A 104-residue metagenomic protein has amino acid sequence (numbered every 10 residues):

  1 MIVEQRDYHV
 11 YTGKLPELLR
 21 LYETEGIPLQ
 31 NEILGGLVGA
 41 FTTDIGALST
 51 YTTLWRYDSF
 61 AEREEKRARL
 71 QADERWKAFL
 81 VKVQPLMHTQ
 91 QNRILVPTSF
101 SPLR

Functional and structural regions predicted by a protein language model:
I2, Y11, I33-T52, D58 (+1 more regions): Glycine-rich beta-strand-turn "strand-cap" elements at beta-sheet edges
R6, L18, Q30, T53 (+2 more regions): Hydrophobic pocket/interface hotspot
K14-G39: Short amphipathic alpha-helical segments
P16-L18, S59-Q71: Short amphipathic alpha-helices within nucleic acid-binding modules
Y22, R67, L80: Short, flexible helix/strand-to-coil boundary loops that buttress conserved ligand/catalytic motifs in alpha/beta
E23, R56-F60: Helix-centric, low-specificity signal for extended rod-like, repetitive segments
T24, A72-D73: Polar helix-capping/helix-linker motif
